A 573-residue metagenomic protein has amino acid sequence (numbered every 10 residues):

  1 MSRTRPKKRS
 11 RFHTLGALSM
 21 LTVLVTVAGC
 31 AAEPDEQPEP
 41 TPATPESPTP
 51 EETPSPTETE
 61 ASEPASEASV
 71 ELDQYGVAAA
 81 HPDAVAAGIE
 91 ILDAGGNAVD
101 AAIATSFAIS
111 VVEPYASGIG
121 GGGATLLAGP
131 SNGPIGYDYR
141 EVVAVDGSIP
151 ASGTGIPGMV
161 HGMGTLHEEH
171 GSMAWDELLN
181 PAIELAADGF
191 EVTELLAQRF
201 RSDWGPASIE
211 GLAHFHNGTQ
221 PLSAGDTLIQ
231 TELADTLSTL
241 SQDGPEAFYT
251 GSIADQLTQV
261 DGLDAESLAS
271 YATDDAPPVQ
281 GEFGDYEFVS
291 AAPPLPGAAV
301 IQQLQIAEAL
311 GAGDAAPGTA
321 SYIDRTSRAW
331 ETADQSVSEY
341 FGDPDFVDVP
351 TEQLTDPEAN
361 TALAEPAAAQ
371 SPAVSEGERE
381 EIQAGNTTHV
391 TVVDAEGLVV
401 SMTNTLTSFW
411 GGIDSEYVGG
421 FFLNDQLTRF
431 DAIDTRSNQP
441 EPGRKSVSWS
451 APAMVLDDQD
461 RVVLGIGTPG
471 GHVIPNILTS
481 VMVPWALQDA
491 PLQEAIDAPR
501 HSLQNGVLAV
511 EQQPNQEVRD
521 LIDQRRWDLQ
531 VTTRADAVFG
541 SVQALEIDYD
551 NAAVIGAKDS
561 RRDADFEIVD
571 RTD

Functional and structural regions predicted by a protein language model:
R3-S19: Bacterial N-terminal signal peptides that target proteins for export
V25-G29: C-terminal motif of bacterial Sec signal peptides marking the signal peptidase cleavage site
A31-P34: Bacterial signal peptide processing site
P54-A86, E90, A98-T250, A254-L295 (+3 more regions): Noncatalytic scaffold domains of N-terminal-nucleophile
V99, V111-Y115, L126-A128, I135 (+3 more regions): Active-site rim segments in enzyme catalytic domains, especially the processed small/beta chain of N-terminal
S117-A128, T388-V393, P452-M454, S541-I547 (+1 more regions): Short beta-strand scaffold segments in enzyme catalytic cores
A312-L406, G419: Internal maturation/activation junctions in enzymes
R444, L478, L487-D536: Extended C-terminal subregions enriched in glycine
